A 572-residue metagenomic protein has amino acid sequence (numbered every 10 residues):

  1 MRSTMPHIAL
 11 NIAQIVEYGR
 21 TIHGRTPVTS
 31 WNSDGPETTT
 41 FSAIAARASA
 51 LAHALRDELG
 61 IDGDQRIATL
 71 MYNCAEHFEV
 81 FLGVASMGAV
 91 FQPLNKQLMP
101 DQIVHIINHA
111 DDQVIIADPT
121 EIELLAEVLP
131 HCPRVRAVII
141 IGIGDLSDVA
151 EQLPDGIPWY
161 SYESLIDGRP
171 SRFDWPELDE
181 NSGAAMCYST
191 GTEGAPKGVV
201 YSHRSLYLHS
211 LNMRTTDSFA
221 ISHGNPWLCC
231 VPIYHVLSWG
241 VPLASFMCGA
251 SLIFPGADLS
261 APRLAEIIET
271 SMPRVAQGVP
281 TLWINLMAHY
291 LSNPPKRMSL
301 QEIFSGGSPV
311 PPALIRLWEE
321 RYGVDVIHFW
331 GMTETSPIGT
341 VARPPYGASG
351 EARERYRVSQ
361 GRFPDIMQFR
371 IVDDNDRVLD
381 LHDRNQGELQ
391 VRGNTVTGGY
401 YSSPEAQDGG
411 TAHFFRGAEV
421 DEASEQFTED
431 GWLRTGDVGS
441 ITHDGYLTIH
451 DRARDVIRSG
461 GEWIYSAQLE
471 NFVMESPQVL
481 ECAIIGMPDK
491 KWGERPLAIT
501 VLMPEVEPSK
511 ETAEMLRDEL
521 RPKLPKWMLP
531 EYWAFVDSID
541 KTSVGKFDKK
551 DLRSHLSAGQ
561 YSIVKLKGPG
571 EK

Functional and structural regions predicted by a protein language model:
V28-L82, M99-V104, S161-S164: Conserved AMP-binding/adenylate-forming core of the ANL superfamily
H53, L98, I115-A117, A276 (+7 more regions): AMP-binding/adenylate-forming catalytic core of the ANL superfamily
E58-D62, R169-S182, M186-L228, G240 (+1 more regions): Conserved adenylate-forming
S86-S164, P504: Structural core segment of the AMP-binding/adenylate-forming
I141, L524-F547, K565-E571: AMP-binding/adenylate-forming catalytic domain of the ANL superfamily
Y160, P273-G278, M287-R355, Q368 (+1 more regions): Gly/Ser/Thr-rich phosphate-binding loop
Y207-P226, V236-R274, H289-Y290: Conserved AMP-binding/adenylation subdomain of ANL enzymes
R362-I366, R377-Q426, E462-I464: Conserved ATP/PPi-binding loop(s) of AMP-dependent carboxylate-activating enzymes
